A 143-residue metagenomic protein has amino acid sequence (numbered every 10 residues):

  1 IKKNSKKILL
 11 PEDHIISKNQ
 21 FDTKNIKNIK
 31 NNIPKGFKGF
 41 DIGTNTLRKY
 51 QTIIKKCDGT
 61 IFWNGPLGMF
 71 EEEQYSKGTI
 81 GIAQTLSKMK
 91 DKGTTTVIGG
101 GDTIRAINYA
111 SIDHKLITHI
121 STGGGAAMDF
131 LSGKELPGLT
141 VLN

Functional and structural regions predicted by a protein language model:
I1-N143: Active-site loop-to-helix "anion-binding N-cap" substructures in soluble metabolic enzymes
